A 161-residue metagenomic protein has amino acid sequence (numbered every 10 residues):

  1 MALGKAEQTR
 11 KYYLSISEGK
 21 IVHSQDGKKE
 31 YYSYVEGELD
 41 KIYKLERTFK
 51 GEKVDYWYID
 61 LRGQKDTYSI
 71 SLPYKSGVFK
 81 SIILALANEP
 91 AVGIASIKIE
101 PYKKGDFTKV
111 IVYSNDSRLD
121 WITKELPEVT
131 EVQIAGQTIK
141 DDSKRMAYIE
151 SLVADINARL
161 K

Functional and structural regions predicted by a protein language model:
M1-S71, I82-A87, K104-A154, A158-K161: OB-fold ssDNA-binding interfaces and closely related basic DNA-contact patches used across DNA replication/repair
G77-K104: Extended serine/threonine-enriched, polar tracts that run as long, contiguous segments within proteins
